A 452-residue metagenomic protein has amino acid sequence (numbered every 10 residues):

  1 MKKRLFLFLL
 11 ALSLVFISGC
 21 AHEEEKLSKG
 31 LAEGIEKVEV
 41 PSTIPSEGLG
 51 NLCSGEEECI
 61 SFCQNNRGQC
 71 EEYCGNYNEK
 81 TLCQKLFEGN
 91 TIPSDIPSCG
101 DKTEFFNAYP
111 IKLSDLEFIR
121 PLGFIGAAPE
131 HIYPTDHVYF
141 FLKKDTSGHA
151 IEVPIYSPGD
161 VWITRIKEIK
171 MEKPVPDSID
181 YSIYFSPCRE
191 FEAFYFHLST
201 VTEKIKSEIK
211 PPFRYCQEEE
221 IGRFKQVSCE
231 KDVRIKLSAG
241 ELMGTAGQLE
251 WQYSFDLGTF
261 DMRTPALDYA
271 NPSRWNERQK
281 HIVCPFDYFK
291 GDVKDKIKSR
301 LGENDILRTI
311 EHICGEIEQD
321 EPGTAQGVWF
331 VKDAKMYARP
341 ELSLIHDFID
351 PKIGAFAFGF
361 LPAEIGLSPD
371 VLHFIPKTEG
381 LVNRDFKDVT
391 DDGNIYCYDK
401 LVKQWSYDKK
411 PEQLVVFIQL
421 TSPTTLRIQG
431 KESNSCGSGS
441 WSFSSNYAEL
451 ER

Functional and structural regions predicted by a protein language model:
K3-L10: Sec-dependent signal peptide recognition, specifically the positively charged N-region followed immediately by
I17-G19: C-terminal motif of bacterial Sec signal peptides marking the signal peptidase cleavage site
A21-E23: Bacterial signal peptide processing site
L49-C83: Secreted, short cysteine-rich peptides and small extracellular cysteine-rich domains stabilized by multiple disulfide
Q84-S182, S186-R189, G222, K236-A239 (+3 more regions): Surface-exposed, glycine-biased beta-strand/turn segments
G148-I151, Y156, P187-L242: Short histidine-centered loop motifs in beta-beta connectors
I179-F185, R234-D261: Short hydrophobic beta/alpha edge segments that flank linear recognition/processing sites
E379-R452: Beta-sheet ligand-binding and adhesion/scaffold domains
